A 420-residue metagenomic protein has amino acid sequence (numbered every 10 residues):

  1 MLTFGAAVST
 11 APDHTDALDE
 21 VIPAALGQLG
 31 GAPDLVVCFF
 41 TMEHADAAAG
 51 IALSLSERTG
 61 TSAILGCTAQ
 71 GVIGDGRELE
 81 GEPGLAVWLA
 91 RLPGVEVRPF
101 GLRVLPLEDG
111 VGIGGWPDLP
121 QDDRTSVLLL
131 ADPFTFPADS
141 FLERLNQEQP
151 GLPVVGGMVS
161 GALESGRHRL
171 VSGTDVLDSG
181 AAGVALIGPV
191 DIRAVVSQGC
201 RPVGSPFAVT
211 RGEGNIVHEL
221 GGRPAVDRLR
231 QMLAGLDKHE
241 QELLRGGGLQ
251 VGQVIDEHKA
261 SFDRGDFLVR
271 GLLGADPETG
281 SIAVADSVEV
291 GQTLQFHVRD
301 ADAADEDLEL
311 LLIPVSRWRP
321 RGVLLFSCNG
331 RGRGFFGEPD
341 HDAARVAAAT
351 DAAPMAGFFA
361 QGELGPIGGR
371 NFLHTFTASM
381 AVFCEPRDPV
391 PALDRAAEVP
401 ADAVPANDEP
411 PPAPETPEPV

Functional and structural regions predicted by a protein language model:
M1-L35, F39-G50, S54-S56, S62-A63 (+3 more regions): Small-residue-enriched flexible segments
